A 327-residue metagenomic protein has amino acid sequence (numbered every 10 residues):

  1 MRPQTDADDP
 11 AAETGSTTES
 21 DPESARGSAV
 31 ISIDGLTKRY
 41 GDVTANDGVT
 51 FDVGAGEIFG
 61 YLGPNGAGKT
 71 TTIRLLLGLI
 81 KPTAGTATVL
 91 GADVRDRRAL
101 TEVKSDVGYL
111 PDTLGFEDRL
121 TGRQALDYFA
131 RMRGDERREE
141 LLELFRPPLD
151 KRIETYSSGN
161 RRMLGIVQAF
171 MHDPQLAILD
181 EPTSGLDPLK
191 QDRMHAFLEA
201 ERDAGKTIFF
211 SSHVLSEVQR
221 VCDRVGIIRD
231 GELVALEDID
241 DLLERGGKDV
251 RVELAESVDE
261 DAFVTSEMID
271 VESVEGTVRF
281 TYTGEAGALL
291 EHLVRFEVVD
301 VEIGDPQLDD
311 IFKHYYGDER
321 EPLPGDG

Functional and structural regions predicted by a protein language model:
M1-T37, D318-G327: ABC-family P-loop ATPase nucleotide-binding domain
S28-R229, A235: ABC transporter nucleotide-binding domains
V94-R97, P147, L233, S257 (+2 more regions): Short, surface-exposed acidic/glycine-rich loop or hinge patches that mediate macromolecular interfaces
A99, D238, A288-L289: Short acidic active-site motifs
H195-F280: ABC transporter nucleotide-binding domain
K248-E319: Short, charged/small-residue-rich alpha-helical element at the C-terminal edge of ABC transporter nucleotide-binding
